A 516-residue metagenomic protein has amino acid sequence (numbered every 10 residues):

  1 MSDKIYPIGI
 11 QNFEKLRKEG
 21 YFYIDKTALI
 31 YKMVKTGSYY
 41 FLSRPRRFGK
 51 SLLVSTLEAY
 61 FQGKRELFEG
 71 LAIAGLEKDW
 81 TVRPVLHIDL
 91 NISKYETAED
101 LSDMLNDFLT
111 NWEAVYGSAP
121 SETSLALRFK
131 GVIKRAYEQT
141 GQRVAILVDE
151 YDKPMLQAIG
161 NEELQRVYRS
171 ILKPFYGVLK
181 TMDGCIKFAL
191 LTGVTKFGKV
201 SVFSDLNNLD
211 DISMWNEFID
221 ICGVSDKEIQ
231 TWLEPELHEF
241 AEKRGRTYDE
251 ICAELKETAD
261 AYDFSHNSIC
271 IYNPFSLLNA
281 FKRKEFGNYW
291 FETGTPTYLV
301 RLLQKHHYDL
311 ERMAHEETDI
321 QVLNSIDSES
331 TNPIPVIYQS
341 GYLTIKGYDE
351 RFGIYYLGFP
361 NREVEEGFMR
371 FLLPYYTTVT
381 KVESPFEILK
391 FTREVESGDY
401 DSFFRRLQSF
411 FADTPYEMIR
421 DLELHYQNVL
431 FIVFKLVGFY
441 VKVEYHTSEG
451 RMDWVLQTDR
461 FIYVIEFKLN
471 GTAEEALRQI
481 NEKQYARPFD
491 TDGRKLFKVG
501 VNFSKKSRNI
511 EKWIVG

Functional and structural regions predicted by a protein language model:
M1-L422, V437: Phosphate-binding site recognition
R135-T140, V433-D459: Active-site metal-binding core of divalent-cation-utilizing nuclease and nuclease-like domains
A145, F461-Y463, F497: Structural motif
Q165-S170, L469-A486: Mg2+/Mn2+-dependent nuclease catalytic core
F175-M182, P335-L343, F431-K435, F439 (+1 more regions): Metal-dependent nuclease catalytic cores in nucleic-acid-processing enzymes, especially RNase H-like/related
L430, W454-L469, K483: Conserved catalytic cores of phosphodiester-cleaving nucleases, focusing on short active-site segments
P488, D492-G516: Domain-level recognition of nuclease-like catalytic cores that cleave nucleotide substrates
